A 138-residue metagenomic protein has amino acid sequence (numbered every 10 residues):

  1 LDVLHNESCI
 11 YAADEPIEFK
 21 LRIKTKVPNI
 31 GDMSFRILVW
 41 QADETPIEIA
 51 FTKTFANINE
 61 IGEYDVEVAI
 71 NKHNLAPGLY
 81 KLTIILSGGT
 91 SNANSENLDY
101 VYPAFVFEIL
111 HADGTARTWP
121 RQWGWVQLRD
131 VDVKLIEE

Functional and structural regions predicted by a protein language model:
L1-E138: Localized sequence-composition bias
